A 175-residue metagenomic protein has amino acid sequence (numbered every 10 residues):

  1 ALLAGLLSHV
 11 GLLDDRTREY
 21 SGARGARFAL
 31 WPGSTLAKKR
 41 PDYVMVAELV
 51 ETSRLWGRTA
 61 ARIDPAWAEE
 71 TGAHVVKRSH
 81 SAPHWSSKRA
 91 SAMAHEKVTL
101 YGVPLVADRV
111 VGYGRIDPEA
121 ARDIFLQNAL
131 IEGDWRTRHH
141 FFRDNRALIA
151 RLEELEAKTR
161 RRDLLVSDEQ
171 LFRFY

Functional and structural regions predicted by a protein language model:
A1-Y175: Extended, charged helical/alpha-beta scaffold domains that provide interaction surfaces
